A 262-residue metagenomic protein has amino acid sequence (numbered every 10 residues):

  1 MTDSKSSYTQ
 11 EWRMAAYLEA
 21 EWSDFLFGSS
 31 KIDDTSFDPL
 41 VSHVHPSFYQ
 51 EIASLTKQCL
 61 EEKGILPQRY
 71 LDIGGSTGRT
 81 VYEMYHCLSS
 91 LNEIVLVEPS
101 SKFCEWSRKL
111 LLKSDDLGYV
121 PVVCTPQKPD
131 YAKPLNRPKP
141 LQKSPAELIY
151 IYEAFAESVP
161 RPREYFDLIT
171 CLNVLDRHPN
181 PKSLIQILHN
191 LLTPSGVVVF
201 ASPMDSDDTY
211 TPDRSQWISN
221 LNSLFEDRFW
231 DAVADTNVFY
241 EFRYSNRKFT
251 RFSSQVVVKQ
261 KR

Functional and structural regions predicted by a protein language model:
H43-L66: Conserved alpha-helix/loop element of class I SAM-dependent methyltransferases that forms part of the SAM/SAH-binding
P67-S76: Conserved class I S-adenosyl-L-methionine
T77-S89: Conserved SAM-binding loop of SAM-dependent methyltransferases across substrates and taxa, primarily the Class I
S100: Conserved SAM/SAH-binding beta-strand->alpha-helix loop
L112-E157: S-adenosyl-L-methionine
E157-I169: A short acidic, Gly/Pro-enriched loop at the edge of an enzyme's catalytic core that lines a small-molecule cofactor
K182-P194: A short glycine-rich, Lys/Arg-flanked "PGG" loop and its adjoining helix->strand segment in the class I
S195-P203: Conserved beta-strand signature within the Rossmann-like core of class I S-adenosyl-L-methionine
